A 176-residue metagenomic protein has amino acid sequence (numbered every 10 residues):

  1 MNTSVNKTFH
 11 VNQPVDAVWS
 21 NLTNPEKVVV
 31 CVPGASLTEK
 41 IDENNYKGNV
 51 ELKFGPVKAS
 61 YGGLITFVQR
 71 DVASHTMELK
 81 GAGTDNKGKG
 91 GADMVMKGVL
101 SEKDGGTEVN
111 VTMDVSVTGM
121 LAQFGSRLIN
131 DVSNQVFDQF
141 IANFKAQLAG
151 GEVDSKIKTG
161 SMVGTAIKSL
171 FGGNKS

Functional and structural regions predicted by a protein language model:
M1, K40, G55-Y61, G88-A92 (+1 more regions): A generic structural micro-feature
M1-N49, K53, T159-S176: Hydrophobic ligand-binding cavity/cleft-lining segments
N2-T8, N45, S60-G62, T76 (+2 more regions): Intrinsic-disorder/low-complexity, polar/charged segments enriched in Ser/Thr/Lys/Arg/Asp/Glu/Gln
T8-H10, E39, T66, V99-S101 (+1 more regions): Generic structural detector for well-ordered beta-strands
V18-L22, V28, F67, V111 (+1 more regions): Hydrophobic pocket/interface hotspot
K40-T84, N174-S176: Glycine-rich portal/gate segments that line the openings of hydrophobic small-molecule binding cavities
Q69, G83-V132: Beta-strand/loop substructures that line and gate deep hydrophobic ligand-binding cavities in soluble
M120-K168: A conserved amphipathic terminal alpha-helix motif
